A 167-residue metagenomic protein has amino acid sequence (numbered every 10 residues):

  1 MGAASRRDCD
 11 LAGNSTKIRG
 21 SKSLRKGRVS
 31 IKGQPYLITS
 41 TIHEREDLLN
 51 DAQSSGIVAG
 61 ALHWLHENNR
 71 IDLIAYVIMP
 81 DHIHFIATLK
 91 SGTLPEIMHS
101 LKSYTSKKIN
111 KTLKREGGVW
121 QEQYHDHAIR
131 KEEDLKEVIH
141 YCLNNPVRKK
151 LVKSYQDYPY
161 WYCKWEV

Functional and structural regions predicted by a protein language model:
M1-V167: Short catalytic/metal-binding and nucleic-acid-binding patches
